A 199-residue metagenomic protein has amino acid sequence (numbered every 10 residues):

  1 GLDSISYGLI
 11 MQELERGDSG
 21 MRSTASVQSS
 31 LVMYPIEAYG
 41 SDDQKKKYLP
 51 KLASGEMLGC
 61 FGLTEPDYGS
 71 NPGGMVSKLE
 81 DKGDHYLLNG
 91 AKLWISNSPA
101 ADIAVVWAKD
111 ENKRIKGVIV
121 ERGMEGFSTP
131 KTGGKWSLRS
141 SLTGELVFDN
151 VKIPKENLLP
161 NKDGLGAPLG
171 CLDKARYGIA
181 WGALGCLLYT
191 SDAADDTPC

Functional and structural regions predicted by a protein language model:
G1-E56, I95-I103: Internal helix-loop-helix
I10, S41, F61, L88-G90 (+3 more regions): Buried hydrophobic positions in well-ordered alpha/beta secondary-structure cores of metabolic enzymes
G17, S128-S191: Glycine-rich beta->alpha junctions and the first turn(s) of the following alpha-helix
L52, D67-S70, W94-N97, K109 (+1 more regions): Short Gly/Pro-enriched turn/cap motifs at secondary-structure boundaries
G55-L63: A short, Trp-centered hydrophobic/proline-enriched beta-strand micro-motif
S77-E80: A structural signal for short hydrophobic beta-strand segments in well-ordered beta-sheet cores
H85, N89-T129: A short core secondary-structure module
Y189-C199: Single conserved hydrophobic/aromatic residue that forms the stacking wall/gate of nucleotide- or nucleobase-binding
